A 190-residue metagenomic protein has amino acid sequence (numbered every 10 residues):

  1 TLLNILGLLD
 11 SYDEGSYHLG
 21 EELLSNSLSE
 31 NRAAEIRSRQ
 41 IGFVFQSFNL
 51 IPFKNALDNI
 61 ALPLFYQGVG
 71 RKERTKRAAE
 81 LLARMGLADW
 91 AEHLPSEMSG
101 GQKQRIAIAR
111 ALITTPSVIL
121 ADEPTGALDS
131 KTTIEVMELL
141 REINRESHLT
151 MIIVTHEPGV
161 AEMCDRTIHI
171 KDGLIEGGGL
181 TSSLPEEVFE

Functional and structural regions predicted by a protein language model:
T1-I170: ABC family nucleotide-binding domain
L174-E190: Conserved beta-strand-loop-alpha-helix hinge in the C-terminal portion of ABC ATPase nucleotide-binding domains
